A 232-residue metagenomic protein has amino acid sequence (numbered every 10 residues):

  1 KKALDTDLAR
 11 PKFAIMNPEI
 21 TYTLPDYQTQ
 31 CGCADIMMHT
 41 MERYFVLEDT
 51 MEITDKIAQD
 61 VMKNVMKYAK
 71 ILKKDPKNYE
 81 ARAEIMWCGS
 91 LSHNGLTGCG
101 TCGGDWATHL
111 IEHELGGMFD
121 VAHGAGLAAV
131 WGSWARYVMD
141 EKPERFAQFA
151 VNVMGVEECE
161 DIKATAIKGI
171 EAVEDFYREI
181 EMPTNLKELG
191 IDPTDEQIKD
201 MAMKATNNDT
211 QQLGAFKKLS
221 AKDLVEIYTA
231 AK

Functional and structural regions predicted by a protein language model:
K1-I53, Q148: A glycine/threonine-rich phosphate-anchoring loop and its flanking beta-alpha core in nucleotide/phosphate-binding
P25-Y27, T97, K222: A short secondary-structure junction signal
Q30-C33, R82, L127, F146 (+2 more regions): Short runs of predominantly hydrophobic/aromatic residues within well-ordered alpha helices that form helix-helix
R43, L47-A172: Active-site segments that bind and position negatively charged phosphate/pyrophosphate groups
F146, V153, E157-K232: C-terminal charged capping/lid subdomain of soluble metabolic enzymes
